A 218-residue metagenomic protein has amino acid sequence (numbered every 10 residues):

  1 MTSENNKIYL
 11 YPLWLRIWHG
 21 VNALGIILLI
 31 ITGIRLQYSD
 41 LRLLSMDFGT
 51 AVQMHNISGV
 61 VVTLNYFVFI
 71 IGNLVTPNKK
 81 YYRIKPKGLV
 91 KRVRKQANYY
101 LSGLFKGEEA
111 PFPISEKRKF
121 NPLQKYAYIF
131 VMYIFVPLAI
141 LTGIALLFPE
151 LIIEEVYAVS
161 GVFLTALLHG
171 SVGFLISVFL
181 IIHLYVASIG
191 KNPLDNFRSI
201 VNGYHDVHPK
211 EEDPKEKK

Functional and structural regions predicted by a protein language model:
M1-K218: Membrane-embedded alpha-helical bundles that constitute the cytochrome b-like, heme-associated redox core of multi-pass
